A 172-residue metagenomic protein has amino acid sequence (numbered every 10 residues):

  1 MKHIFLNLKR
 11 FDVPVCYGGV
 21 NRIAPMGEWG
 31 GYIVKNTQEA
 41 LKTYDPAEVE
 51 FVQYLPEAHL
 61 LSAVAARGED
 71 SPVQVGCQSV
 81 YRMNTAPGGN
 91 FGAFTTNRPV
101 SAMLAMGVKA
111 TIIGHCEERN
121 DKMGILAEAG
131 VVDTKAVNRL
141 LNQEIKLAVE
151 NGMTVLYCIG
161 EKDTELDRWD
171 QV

Functional and structural regions predicted by a protein language model:
M1-K2, A47-V49, S71, G107-K109 (+2 more regions): Short coil/turn connectors at secondary-structure junctions
M1-V75, R82-G88: Conserved N-terminal beta1-alpha1 strand-loop-helix module at the mouth
G19-P25, T85-T96, E165-V172: Active-site-adjacent loop and "lid" segments of alpha/beta metabolic enzymes
A66-C77, V149, W169-V172: Short, electropositive alpha-helical surface patch
G76, I112, L156-Y157: Conserved beta-strand positions in the central sheet of alpha/beta enzyme cores
S79-A136: Glycine/small-residue-rich loop that forms an oxyanion/phosphate-binding "nest" at active or ligand-binding sites
E117-V172: Conserved anion-binding
